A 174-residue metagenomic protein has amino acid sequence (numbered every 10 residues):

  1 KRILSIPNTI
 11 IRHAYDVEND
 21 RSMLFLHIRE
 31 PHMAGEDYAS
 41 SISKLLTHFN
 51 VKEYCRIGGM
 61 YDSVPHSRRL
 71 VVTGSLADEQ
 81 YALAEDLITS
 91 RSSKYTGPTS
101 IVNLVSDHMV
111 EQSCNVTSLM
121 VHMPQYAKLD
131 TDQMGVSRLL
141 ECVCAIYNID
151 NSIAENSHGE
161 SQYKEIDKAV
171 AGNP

Functional and structural regions predicted by a protein language model:
K1-I28: N-terminal short beta-loop-beta anion/metal-coordinating cradle
H13-Y15, S43, V105-D107: A generic local secondary-structure boundary/capping motif
R21-H32, L87-R91: Short, basic, glycine/proline-bearing loop/turn elements
L24-L26, C55, N115-M120: Hydrophobic/aromatic beta-strand patches that form the interior of the parallel beta-sheet core in alpha/beta enzyme
R29-Y81: Internal, conserved structured core segments that host functional sites
K52, C114-S118, I149, I153: Short, structured loop/turn "capping" segments at alpha-beta junctions
S63-A145: Catalytic cores of processing enzymes, dominated by hydrolases/peptidases, characterized by acidic/His-rich
A127-P174: A conserved C-terminal secondary-structure "cap"
